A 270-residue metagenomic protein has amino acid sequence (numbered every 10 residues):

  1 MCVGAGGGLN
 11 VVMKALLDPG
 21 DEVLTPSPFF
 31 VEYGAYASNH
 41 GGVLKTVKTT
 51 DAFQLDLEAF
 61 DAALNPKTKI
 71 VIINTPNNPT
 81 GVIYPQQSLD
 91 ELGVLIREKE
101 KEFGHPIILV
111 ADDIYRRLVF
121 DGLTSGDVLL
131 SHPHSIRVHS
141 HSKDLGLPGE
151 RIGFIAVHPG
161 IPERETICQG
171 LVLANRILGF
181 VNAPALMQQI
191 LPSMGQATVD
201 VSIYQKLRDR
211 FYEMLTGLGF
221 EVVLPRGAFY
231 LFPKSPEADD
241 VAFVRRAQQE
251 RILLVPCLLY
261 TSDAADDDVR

Functional and structural regions predicted by a protein language model:
M1-K101, R117-S131, I136: Conserved core of the PLP fold type I
L95-P106, P159-E165: Alpha-helix termini
L109-V110: Residue-level marker for buried hydrophobic side chains located in beta-strands that build the well-ordered beta-sheet
D113-Y115: Conserved Walker B
H134-Q205, D209: Conserved core segment of the aminotransferase class I/II
A185-P192, Y204-L215, V222-K234: Conserved glycine-rich beta-strand-loop-beta hairpin in the small C-terminal domain of fold type I
D209, T216-E221, P233-S262: Conserved C-terminal alpha-helix-loop-beta "cap" of PLP-dependent enzymes that closes/shapes the active-site mouth
Y260-R270: Single conserved hydrophobic/aromatic residue that forms the stacking wall/gate of nucleotide- or nucleobase-binding
